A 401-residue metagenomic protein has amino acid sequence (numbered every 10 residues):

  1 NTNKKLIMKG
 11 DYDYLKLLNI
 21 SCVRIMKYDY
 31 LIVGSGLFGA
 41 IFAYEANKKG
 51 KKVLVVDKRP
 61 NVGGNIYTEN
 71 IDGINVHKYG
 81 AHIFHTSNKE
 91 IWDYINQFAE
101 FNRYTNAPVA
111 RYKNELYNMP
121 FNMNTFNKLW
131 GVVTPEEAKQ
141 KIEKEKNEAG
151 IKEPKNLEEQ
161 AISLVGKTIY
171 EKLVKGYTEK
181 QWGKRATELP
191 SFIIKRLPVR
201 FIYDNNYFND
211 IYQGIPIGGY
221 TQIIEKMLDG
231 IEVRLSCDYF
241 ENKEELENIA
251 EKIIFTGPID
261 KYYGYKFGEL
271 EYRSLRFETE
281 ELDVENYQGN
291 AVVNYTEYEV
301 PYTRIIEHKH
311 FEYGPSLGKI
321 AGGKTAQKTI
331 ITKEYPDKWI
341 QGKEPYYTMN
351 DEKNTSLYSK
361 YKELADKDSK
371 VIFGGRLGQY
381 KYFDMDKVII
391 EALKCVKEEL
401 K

Functional and structural regions predicted by a protein language model:
K4-Y30, K48-K49: Extreme N-terminal leader/targeting segments of oxidoreductases
Y12, K49, Y239-L364: Mid-domain catalytic core of redox enzymes that form a hydrophobic substrate pocket/lid adjacent to a catalytic redox
Y28, G50, I231, I249-E251 (+1 more regions): Short, well-ordered alpha-helix to beta-strand connector turns
Y30-V55: N-terminal Rossmann-like FAD-binding beta1-loop-alpha1 element of flavoenzymes
N47-I71: Glycine-rich FAD pyrophosphate-binding loop
D72-N147: Dinucleotide-binding Rossmann-like beta1-alpha1 core, especially the glycine-rich loop that anchors the ADP
K113-Y117, M123-K252, T256, K261-Y263: Active-site/ligand-binding neighborhood in enzyme catalytic cores
E344-K401: C-terminal catalytic lobe of FAD-dependent flavoproteins
